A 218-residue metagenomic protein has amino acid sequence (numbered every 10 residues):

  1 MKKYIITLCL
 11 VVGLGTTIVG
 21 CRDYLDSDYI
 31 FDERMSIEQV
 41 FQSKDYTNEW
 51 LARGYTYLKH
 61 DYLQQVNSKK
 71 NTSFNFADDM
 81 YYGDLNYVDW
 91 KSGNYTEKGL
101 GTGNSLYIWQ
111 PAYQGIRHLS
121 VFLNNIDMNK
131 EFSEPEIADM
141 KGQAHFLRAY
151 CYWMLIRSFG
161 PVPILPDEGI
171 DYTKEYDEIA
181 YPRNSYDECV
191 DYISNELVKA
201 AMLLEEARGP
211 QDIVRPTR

Functional and structural regions predicted by a protein language model:
M1-I30: Bacterial Sec-dependent N-terminal signal peptides
C21-K70: Membrane-proximal, proline-rich intrinsically disordered regions
D26-S27, I37, Q42, E97 (+2 more regions): Generic structural "secondary-structure junction" signal
D28, R34, M80-Y81, N86: Intrinsically disordered, low-complexity regions of eukaryotic proteins
E33-M35, K98-G99, T173-I179: A short small-residue
S43-W50, T56-Y62, L85-F159, A180-C189 (+1 more regions): Conserved, well-structured interaction surfaces
Q65-Y82, L165-E168, E205-R218: Short, surface-exposed recognition loops and adjoining beta-strand edges that mediate ligand/DNA contacts, enriched
P161-R183, D187: Short coil/linker segments at helix-helix boundaries
